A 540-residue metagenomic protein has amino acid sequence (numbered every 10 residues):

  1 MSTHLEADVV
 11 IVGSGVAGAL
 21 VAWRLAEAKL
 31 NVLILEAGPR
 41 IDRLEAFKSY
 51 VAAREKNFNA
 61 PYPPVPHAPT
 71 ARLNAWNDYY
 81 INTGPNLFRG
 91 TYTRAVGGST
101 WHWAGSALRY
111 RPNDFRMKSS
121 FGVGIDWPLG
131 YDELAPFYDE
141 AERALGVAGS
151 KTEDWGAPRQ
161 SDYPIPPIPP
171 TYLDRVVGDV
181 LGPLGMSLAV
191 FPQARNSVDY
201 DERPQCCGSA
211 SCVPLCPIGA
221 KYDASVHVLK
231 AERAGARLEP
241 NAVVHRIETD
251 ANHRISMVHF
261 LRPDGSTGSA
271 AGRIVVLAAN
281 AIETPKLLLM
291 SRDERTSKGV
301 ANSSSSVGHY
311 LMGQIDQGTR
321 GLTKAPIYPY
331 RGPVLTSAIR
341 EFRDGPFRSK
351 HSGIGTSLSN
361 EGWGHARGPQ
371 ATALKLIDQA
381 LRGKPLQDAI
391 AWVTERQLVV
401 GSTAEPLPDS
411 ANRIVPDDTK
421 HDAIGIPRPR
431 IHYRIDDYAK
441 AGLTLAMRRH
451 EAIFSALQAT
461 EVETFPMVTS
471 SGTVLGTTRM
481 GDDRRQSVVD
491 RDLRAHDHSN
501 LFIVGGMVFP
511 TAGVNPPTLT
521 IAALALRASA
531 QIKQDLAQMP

Functional and structural regions predicted by a protein language model:
M1-E6: A short, basic/flexible loop-to-alpha-helix module at the beginning of a structural domain
V9-I34: N-terminal Rossmann-like FAD-binding beta1-loop-alpha1 element of flavoenzymes
E27, N31-A53, R233, A242 (+5 more regions): Glycine-rich loop(s) and the adjacent beta-strand/alpha-helix scaffold that form part
P39-V65, T93-H102: Conserved N-terminal glycine-rich FAD pyrophosphate-binding loop of Rossmann-like flavoproteins
F58-L73, Y79-P85, R94, R109 (+3 more regions): Conserved redox-cofactor binding core of oxidoreductases
W76, A189-L215, G219, H245-E248 (+4 more regions): A glycine-rich dinucleotide-binding beta-alpha-beta segment and adjacent secondary-structure elements that constitute
W76-Y92, V96-S99, W103, W127-Y131 (+6 more regions): FAD cofactor-binding and catalytic pocket of flavoenzymes
T511-A530: A conserved FAD-binding loop/helix module that cradles the flavin
